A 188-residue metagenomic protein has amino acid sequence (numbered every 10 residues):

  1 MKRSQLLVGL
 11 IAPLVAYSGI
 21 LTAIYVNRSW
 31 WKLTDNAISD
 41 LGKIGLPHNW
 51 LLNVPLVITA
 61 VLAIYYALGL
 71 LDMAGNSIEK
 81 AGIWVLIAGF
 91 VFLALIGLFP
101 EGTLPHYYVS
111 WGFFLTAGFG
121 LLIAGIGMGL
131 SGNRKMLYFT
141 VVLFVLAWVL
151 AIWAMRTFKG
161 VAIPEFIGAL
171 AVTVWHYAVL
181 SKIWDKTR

Functional and structural regions predicted by a protein language model:
K2-R3, L68-A81, G127-M136, D185-R188: Membrane-interface helix-boundary motifs at transmembrane edges
K2-V26: N-terminal signal-anchor transmembrane alpha helix
G19-K43: Hydrophobic transmembrane helix segments
L41-A60: Interfacial helix-start motif at the membrane-water boundary
E79-L86, V109-F113, M136-V141: Cytoplasmic-side transmembrane-helix entry/capping segments in multi-pass membrane proteins
L86-L130: Membrane-proximal helix-loop-helix units in multi-pass membrane proteins
L130-R188: Terminal transmembrane helical module of multi-pass membrane proteins
